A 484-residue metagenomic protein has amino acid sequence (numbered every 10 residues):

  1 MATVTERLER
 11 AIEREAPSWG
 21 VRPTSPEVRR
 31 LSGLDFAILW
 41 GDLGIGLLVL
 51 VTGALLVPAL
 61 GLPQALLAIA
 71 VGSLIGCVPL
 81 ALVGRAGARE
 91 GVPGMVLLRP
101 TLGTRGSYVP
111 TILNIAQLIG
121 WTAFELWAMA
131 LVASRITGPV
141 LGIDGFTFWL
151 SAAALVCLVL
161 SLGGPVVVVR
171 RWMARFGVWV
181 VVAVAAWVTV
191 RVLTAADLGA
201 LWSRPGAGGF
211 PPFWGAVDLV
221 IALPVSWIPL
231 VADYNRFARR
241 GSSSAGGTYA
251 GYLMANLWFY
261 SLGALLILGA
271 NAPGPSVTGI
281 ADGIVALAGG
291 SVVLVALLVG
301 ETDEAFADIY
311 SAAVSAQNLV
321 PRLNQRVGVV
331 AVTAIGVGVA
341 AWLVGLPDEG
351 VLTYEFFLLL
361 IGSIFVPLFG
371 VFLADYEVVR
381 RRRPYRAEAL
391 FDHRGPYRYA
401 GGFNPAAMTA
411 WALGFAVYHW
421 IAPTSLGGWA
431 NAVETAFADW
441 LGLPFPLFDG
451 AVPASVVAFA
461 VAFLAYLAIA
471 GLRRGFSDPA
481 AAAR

Functional and structural regions predicted by a protein language model:
M1-P63, A186, A195, P211-V217 (+2 more regions): Membrane-interface "cap" regions at the ends of multi-pass membrane proteins
S25, R29-S32, G164-V178, S226-W258 (+3 more regions): Hydrophobic, small-residue-rich membrane helices and short re-entrant helix-turn-helix hairpins that build
L55-R85, R99, G106-T111, Y252-M254 (+1 more regions): Extracellular loop-to-transmembrane helix junctions
V57-A59, R85, V109, L131-V140 (+7 more regions): Membrane-water interface regions at transmembrane-helix termini and the short interhelical loops of multi-pass membrane
S107-L141, E301-N318: Hydrophobic transmembrane alpha-helices that form the core helical bundles of multi-pass secondary transporters
F148-V192, A245-Y252, Y354-V366: Membrane-interface loop-to-helix entry segments
S161, W179-P205, A216, V220-V225 (+3 more regions): Hydrophobic alpha-helical segments and their helix-loop junctions in multi-pass secondary transporters
F369-L464, A480: C-terminal membrane-solvent junction of multi-pass transporters and transport-like membrane proteins
